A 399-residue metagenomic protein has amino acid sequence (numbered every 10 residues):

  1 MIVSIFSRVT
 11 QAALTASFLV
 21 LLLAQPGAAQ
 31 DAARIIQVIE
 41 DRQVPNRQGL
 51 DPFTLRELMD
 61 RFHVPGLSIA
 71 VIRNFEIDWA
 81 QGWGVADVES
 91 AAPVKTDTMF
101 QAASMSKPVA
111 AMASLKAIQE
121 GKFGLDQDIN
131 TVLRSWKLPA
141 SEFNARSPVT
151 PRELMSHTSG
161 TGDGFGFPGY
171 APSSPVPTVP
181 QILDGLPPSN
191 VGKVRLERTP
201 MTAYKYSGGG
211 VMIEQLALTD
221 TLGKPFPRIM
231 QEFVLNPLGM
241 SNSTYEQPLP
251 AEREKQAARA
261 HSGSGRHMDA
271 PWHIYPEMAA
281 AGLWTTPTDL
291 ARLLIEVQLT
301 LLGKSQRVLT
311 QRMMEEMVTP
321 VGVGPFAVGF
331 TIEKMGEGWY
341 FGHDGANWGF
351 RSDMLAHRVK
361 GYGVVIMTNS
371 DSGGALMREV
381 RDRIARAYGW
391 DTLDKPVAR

Functional and structural regions predicted by a protein language model:
I2-L14: Bacterial N-terminal signal peptides that target proteins for export
A12-L22: Bacterial N-terminal signal peptides
Q43-A102, K122-G124, S189-E197, R266-M268 (+2 more regions): Short, conserved catalytic-motif segment at the N-terminal edge
D60-S68, E89-E153, R195-G210, M278-A281 (+1 more regions): Short active-site loop at a secondary-structure junction that contains or immediately precedes the catalytic residue(s)
W83-D87, S141-W348: Short, surface-exposed loop or secondary-structure junction motifs that flank catalytic or metal-binding residues
G336, T368-R399: Short, gly/Ser/Thr-rich active-site loops of penicillin-recognizing serine hydrolases
G342-H343, S352-S370: Short, well-ordered beta-strand elements
